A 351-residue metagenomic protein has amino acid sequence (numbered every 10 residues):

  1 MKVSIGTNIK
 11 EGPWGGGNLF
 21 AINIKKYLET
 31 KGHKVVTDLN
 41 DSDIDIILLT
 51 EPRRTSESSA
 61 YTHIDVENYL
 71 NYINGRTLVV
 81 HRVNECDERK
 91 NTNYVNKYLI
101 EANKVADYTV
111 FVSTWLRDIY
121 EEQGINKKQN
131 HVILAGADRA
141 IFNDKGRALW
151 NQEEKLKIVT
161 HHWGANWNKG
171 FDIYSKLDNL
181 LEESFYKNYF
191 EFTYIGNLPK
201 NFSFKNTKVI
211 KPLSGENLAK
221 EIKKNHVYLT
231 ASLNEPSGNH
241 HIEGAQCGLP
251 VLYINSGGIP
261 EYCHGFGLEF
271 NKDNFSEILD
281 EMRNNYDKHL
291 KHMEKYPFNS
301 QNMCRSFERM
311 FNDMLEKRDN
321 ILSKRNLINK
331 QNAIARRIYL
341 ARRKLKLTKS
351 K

Functional and structural regions predicted by a protein language model:
V36-V105, W115: Extended catalytic core of nucleotide-activated donor transferases of GT-like folds
N91-N93, G136-K155: Acidic anion/phosphate-binding donor-loop and adjacent secondary structure in glycosyltransferase catalytic cores
K104-Q129: A short, active-site helix/loop in glycosyltransferases that binds the activated sugar's phosphate group
L149-K169, S175-N179: Conserved donor-binding/catalytic core segment of Leloir-type glycosyltransferases
L233: Aromatic "clamp/platform" in nucleotide-sugar-dependent glycosyltransferases that forms part of the donor/acceptor
P250-Y253: Short hydrophobic beta-strand element within catalytic cores of glycosyltransferases and related nucleotide-activated
P260-M282: Change "using UDP/GDP/dTDP sugars" to "using nucleotide sugars
N284-L340: A charged, aromatic-enriched C-terminal amphipathic alpha-helix characteristic of glycosyltransferases across folds
